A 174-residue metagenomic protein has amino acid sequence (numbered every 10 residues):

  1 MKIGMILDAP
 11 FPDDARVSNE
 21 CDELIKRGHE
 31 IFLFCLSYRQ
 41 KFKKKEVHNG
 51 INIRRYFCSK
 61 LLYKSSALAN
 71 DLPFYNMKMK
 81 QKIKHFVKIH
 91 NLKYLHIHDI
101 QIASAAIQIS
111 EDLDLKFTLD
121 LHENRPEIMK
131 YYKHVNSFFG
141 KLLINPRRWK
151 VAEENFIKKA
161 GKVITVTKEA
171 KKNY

Functional and structural regions predicted by a protein language model:
M1-K41, K45-V47, I51-I53, K162-I164 (+1 more regions): N-terminal subdomain of nucleotide-sugar transferases
D13, K41-K43, Y63, S104 (+1 more regions): Generic structural signal for helix capping and beta-alpha/helix-loop junctions
K26-R27, F32-N91: A conserved catalytic-core segment of Leloir-type glycosyltransferases
R39, Q101-I102, F156, E169-K172: Alpha-helix capping/helix-boundary segments
C58-A69, T118-V151: Acceptor-binding helix/loop patch of EC 2.4 sugar-transfer enzymes, predominantly nucleotide-sugar-dependent
M77, Q81-H85, S104, Q108-D112 (+2 more regions): Membrane-proximal helix-turn-helix segments that form the acceptor-binding/catalytic region of lipid-linked
I83-I102, L115-T118: Short N-terminal targeting/anchoring amphipathic segment
D99, L121-E123, T167-K168: Helix N-cap/beta->alpha junction signal
